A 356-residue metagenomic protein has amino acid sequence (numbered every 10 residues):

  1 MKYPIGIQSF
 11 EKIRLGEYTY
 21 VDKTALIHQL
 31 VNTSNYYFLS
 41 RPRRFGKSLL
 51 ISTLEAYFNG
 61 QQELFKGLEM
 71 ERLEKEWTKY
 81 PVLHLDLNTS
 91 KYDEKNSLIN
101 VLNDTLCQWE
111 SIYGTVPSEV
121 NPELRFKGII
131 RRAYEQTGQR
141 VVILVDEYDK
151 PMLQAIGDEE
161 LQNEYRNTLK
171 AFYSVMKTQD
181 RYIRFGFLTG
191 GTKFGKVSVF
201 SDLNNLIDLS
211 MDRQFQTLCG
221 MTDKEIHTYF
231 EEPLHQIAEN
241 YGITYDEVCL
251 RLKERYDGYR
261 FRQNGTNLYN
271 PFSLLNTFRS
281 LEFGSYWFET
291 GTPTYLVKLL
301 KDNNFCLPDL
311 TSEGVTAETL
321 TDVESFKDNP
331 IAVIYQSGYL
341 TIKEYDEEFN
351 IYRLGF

Functional and structural regions predicted by a protein language model:
M1-F356: Phosphate-binding site recognition
